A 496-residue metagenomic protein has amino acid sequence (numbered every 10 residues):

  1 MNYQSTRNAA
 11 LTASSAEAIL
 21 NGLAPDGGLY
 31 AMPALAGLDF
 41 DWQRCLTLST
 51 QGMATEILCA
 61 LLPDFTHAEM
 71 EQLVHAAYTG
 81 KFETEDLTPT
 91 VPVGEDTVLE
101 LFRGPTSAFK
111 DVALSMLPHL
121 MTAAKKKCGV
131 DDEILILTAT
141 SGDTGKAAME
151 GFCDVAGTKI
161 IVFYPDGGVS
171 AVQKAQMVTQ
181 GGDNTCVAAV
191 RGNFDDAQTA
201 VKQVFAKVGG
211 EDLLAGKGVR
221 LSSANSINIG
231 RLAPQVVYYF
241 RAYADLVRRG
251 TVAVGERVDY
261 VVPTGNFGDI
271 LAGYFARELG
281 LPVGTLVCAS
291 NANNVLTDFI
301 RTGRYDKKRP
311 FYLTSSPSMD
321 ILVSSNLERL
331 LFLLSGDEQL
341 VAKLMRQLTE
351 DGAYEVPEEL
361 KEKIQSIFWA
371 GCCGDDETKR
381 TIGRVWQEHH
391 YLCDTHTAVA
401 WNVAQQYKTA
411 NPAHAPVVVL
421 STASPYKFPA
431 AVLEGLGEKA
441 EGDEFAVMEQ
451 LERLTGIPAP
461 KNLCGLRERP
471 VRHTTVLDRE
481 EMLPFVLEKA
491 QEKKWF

Functional and structural regions predicted by a protein language model:
M1-F496: PLP-dependent amino-acid enzyme catalytic core
